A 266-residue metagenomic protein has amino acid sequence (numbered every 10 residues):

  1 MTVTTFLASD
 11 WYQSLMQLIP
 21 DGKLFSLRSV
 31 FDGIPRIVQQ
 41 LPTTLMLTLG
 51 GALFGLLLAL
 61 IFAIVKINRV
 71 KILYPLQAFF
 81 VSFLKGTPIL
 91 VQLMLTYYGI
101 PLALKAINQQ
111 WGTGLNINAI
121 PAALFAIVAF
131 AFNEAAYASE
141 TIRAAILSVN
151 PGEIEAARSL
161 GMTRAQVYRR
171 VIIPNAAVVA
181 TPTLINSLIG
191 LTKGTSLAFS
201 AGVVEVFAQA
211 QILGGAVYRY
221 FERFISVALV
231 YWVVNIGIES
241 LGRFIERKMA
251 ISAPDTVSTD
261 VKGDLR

Functional and structural regions predicted by a protein language model:
T2-R266: Transmembrane alpha-helices and adjacent helix-loop boundaries
